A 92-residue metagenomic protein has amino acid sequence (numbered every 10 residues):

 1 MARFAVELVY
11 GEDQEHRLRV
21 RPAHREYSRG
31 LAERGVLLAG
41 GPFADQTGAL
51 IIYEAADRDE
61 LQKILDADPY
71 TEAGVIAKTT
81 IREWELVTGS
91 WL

Functional and structural regions predicted by a protein language model:
M1-L92: Conserved, structured core segments of small domains
